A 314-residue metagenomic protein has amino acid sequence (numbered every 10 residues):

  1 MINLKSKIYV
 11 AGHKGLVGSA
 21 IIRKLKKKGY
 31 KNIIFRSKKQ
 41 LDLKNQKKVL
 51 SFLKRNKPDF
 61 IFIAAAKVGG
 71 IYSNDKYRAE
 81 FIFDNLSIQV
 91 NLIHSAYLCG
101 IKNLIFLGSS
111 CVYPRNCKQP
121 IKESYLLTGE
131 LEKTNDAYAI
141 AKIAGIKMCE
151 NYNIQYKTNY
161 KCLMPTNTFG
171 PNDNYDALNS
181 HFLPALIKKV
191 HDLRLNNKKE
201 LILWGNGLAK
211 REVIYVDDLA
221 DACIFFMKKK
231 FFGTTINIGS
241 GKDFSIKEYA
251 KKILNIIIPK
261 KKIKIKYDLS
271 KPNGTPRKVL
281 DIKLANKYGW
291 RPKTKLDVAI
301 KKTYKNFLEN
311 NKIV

Functional and structural regions predicted by a protein language model:
I2, A11-L16, A20-K24, K28 (+1 more regions): C-terminal substrate-binding subdomain of Rossmann-fold SDR/epimerase-dehydratase oxidoreductases
K26, K31-S51: Adenosine-cofactor binding site in Rossmann-like domains, unifying the SAM/SAH pocket of S-adenosylmethionine-dependent
Q46-L86, L98: NAD(P)H-binding glycine-rich loop region in Rossmannoid oxidoreductase-like domains and their noncatalytic homologs
I71, F106-I121, A137-I143, Q155 (+1 more regions): Conserved catalytic-site region of short-chain dehydrogenase/reductase
I82, L86, T134-I146, D176-P184 (+2 more regions): Short-chain dehydrogenase/reductase
V90-N135, K161: Conserved Rossmann-fold NAD(P)-dependent oxidoreductase catalytic core, especially the SDR/UDP-sugar
V112-P114, D136-A137, K161-A185, A209-K210: Flexible, glycine-rich beta-alpha linker
K133-T166, A185-N196: Active-site Tyr-X1-5-Lys
